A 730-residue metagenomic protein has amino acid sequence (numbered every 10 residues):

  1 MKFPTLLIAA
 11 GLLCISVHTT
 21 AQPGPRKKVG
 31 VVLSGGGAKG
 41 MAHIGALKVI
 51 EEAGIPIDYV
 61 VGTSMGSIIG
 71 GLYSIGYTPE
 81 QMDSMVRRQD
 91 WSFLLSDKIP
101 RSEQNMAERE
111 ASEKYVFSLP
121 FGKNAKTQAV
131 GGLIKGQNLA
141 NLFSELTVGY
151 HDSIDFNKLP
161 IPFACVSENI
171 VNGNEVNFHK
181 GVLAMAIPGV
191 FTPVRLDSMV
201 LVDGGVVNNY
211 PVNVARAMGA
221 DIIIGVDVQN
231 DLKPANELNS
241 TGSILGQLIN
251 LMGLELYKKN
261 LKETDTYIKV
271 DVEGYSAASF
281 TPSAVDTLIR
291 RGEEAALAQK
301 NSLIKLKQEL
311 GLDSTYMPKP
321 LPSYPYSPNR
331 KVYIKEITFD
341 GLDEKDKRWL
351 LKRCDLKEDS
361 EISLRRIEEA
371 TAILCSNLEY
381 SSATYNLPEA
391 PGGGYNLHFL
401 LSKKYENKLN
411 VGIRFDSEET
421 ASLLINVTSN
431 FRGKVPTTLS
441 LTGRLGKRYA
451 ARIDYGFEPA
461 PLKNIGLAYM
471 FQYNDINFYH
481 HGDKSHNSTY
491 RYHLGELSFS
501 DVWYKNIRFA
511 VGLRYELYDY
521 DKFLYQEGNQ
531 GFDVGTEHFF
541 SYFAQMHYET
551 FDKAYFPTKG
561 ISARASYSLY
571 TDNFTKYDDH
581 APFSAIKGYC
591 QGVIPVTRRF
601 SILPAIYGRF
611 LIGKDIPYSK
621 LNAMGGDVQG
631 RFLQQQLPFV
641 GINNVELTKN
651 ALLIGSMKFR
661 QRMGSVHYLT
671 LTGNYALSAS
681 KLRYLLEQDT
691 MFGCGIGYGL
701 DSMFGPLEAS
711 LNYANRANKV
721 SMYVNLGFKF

Functional and structural regions predicted by a protein language model:
M1-L7: Bacterial N-terminal signal peptides that target proteins for export
S16-H18: N-terminal signal peptide c-region/cleavage motif recognized by signal peptidases
A21-T63, G71-A372, S376-E389, G393-Y395 (+1 more regions): Patatin-like phospholipase
R365, S382-F551, Y555, M624-P638 (+4 more regions): Gram-negative/organellar outer-membrane beta-barrel architecture
K408-I413, F543-H547, F551-M663: C-terminal outer-membrane beta-barrel translocator/porin domains of Gram-negative envelope proteins and their
I507, R598-F600, H667: Secondary-structure transition into beta-strands, especially the periplasmic turns and strand N-termini that construct
K658-M691: C-terminal hydrophobic structural anchor segments that stabilize assembly/packing rather than catalytic chemistry
